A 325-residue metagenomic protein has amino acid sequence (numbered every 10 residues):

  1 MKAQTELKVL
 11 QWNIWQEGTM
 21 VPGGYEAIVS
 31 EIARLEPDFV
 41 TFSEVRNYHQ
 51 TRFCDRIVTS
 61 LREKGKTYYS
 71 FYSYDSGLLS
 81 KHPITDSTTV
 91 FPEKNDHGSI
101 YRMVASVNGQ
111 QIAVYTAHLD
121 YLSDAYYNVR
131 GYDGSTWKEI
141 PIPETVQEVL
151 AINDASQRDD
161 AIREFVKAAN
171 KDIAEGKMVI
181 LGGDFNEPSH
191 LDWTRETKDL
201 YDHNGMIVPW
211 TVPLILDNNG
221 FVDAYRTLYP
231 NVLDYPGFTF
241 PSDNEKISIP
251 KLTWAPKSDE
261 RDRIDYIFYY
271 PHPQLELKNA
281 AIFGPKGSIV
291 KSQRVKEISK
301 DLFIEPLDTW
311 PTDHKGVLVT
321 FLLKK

Functional and structural regions predicted by a protein language model:
M1-K64, F303-I304, T309-K325: N-terminal, active-site-proximal structural segment of metallo-dependent hydrolase catalytic domains
Q4-L10, L35-F39, K64-Y68, N108-A113 (+2 more regions): Loop/turn elements at helix/coil->beta-strand transitions in domains of secreted/extracellular proteins
W15, R46, H118-D120, F185-P188 (+1 more regions): Catalytic metal-binding/acid-base residues of hydrolase active sites
V21, F39, V45-D133, N279-I282: Structured beta-strand-rich core segments of catalytic domains in phosphoester-bond hydrolases
G24-I28, E36, T41, F53 (+5 more regions): Stable alpha-helical elements in mature extracytoplasmic
Y127-A155, E196: A solvent-exposed, charged loop/short amphipathic helix patch at secondary-structure junctions
N153-G182: His/acidic metal-ligating clusters that form di-metal
N170-I180, N186-K325: Metal-dependent phosphoester-hydrolase catalytic domains
